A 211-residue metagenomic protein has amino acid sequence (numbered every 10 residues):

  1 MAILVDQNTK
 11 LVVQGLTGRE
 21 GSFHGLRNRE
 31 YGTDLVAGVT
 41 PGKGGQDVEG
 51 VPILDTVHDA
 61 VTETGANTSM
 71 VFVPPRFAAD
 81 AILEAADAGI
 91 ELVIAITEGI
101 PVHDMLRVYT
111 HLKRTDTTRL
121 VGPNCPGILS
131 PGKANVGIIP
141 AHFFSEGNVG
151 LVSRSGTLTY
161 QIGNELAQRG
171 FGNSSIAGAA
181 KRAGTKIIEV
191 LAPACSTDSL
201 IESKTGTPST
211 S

Functional and structural regions predicted by a protein language model:
G25, V57, I82-A86, G163 (+2 more regions): Generic hydrophobic/aromatic pocket-lining and core-packing "Φ" positions
R29-V48, P123, A177-K181: NAD(P)-binding Rossmann-fold cofactor-contacting core
E63-T68, F72, R76-G99: Rossmann-fold NAD(P) dinucleotide-binding segment
E98-T118: Rossmann-fold NAD(P)-binding glycine/threonine-rich loop
G147-E189: Short glycine-cluster motifs
C195-S199, S203: Hydrophobic, low-acid, alpha-helix-prone terminal segments
T205-T210: Short, intrinsically disordered C-terminal tails of secreted or membrane-associated proteins
